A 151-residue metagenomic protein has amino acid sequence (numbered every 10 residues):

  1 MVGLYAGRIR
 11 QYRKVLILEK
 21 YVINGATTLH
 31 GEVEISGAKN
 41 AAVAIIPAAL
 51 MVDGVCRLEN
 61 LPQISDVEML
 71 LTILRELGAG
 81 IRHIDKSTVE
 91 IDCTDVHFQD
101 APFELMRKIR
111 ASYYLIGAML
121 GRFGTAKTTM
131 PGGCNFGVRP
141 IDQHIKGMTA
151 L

Functional and structural regions predicted by a protein language model:
V2-L151: Structural preference for solvent-exposed beta-strand-turn elements and adjacent flexible terminal/loop segments within
